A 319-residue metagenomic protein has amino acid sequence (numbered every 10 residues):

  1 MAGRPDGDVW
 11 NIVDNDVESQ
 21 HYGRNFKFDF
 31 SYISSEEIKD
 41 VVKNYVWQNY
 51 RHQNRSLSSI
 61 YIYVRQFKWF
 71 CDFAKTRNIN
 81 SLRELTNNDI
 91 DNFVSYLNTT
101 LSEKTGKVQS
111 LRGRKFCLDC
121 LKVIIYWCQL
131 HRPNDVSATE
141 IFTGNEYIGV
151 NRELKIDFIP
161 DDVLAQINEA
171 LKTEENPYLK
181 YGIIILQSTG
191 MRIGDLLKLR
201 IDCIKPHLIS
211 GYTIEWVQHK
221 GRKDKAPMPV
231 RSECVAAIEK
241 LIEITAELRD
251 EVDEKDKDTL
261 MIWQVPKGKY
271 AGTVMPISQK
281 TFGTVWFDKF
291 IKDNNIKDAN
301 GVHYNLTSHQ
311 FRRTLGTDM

Functional and structural regions predicted by a protein language model:
M1-G144, V150-E153, A170-T173, I184-I185: Charge-rich, intrinsically disordered N-terminal extensions that act as flexible nucleic-acid engagement or regulatory
D29, E140-M319: Extended accessory and catalytic-adjacent subdomains in large enzymes
